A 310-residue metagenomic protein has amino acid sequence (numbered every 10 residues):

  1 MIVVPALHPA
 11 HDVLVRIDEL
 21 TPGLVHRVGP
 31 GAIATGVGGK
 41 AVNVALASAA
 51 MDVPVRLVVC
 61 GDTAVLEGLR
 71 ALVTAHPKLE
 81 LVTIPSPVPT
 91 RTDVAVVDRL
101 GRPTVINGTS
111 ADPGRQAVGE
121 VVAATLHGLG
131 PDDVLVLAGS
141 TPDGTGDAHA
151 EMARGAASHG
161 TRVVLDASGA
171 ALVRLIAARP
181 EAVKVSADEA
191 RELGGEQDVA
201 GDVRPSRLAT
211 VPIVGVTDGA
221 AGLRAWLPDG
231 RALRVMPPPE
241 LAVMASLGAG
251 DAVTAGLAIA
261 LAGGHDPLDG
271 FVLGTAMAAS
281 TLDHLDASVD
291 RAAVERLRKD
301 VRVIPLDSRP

Functional and structural regions predicted by a protein language model:
M1-L57, E67, E240-A242, P310: Glycine-rich phosphate/adenosyl-contacting loop at the front of the ribokinase-like
I2, V53-R56, E80-L81, V163 (+1 more regions): Hydrophobic anchor at the start of a short beta-strand that flanks the dinucleotide cofactor-binding loop
L24-R27, T35, A49-D133, R298-P310: Conserved N-terminal subdomain of the carbohydrate kinase-like
L46, T92-V96, G222-L227: Short beta-strand scaffold segments in enzyme catalytic cores
A49, A157, A262: Gly/Ala-rich phosphate-binding loop of Rossmann-like dinucleotide-binding domains, activating on the conserved
P131-G144: Short acidic, glycine-rich surface-loop motifs adjacent to enzyme active sites
D147-L233: Conserved phosphate/ATP/ADP-binding segment of small-molecule kinases
A200-P310: Conserved phosphate-binding/catalytic region of the ribokinase-like
